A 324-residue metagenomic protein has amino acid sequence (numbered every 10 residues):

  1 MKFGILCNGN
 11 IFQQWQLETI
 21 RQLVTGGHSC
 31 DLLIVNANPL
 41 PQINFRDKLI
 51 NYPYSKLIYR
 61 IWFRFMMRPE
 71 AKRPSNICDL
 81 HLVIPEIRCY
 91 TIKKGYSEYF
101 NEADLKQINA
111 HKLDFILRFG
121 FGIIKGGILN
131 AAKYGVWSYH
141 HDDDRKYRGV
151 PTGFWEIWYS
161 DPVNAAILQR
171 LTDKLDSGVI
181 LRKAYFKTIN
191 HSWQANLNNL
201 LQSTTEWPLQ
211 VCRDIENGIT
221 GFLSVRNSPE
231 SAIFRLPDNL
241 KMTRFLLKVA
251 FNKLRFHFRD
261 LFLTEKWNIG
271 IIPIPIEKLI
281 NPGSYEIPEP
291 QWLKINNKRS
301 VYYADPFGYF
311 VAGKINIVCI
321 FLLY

Functional and structural regions predicted by a protein language model:
M1-Y324: One-carbon transfer enzymes
